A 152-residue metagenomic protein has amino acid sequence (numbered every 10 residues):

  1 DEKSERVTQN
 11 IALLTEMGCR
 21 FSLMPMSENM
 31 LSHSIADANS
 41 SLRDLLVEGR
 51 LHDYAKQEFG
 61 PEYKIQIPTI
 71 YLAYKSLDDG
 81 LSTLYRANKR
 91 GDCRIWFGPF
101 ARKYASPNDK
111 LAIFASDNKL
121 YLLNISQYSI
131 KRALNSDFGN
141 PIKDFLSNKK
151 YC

Functional and structural regions predicted by a protein language model:
D1-C152: Intrinsically disordered, charged low-complexity linkers and terminal tails that flank or connect structured domains
